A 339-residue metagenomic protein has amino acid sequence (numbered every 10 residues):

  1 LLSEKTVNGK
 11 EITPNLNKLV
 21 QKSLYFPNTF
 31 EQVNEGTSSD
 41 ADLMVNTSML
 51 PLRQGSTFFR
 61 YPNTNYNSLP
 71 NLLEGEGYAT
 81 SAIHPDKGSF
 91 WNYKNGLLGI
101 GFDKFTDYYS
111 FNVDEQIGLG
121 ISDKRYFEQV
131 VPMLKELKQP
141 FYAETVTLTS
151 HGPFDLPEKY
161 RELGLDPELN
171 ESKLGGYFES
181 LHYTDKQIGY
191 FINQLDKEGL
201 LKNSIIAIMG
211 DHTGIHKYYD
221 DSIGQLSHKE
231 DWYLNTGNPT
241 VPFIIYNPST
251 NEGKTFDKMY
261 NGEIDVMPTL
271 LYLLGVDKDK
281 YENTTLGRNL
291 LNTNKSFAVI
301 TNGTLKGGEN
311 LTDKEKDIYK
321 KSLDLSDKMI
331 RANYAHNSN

Functional and structural regions predicted by a protein language model:
L1-N339: Solvent-exposed soluble domains appended to multi-pass membrane proteins
